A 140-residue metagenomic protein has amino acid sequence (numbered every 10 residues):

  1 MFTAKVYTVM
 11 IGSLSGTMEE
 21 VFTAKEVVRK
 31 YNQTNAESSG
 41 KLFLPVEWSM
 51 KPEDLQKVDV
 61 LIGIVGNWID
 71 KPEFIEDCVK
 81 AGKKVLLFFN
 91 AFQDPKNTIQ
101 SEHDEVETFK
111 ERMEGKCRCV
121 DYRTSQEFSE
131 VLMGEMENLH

Functional and structural regions predicted by a protein language model:
M1-L61, V79-A81: Conserved N-terminal substructure of TIR/SEFIR domains
T3-A4, A91-H140: C-terminal interaction surface of TIR/SEFIR-family domains
I11, G63, L87-F89: Structural beta-sheet core signal
S13-S15, N67, A91: Residue-level signal for short, function-critical loop segments
T23, V27, D54-K57, E73-D77 (+4 more regions): Alpha-helical scaffold elements adjacent to nucleotide-binding pockets in ATP/GTP-utilizing enzyme cores
P45, V85, R118-Y122: Conserved beta-strand scaffold positions in the cores of enzyme catalytic domains, especially in NTP/NDP-utilizing
M50-P52, W68, F92, Q126: Residue-level detector of flexible, active-site-proximal loop/helix-junction positions within diverse enzyme catalytic
G66-K83, D94-S101: Conserved TIR/SEFIR loop-to-helix hotspot centered on a Trp-containing motif with a nearby acidic residue
